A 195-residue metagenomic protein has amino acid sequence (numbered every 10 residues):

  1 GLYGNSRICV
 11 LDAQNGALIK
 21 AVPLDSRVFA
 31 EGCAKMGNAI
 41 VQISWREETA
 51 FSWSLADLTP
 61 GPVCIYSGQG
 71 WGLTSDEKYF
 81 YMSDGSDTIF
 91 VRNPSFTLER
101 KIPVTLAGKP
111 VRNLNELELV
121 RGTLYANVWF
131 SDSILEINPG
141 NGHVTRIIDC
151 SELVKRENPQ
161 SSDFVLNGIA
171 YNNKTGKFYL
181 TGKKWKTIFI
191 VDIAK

Functional and structural regions predicted by a protein language model:
G1-G4, K35, I40-E47, F80-S86 (+2 more regions): Conserved beta-strand positions in repeat-built beta-propeller and related beta-rich domains
G1-V22, F189: Beta-propeller domains
D12-G16, S54-L58, N93-T97, N138-G142 (+1 more regions): Short loop/turn segments that connect beta-strands within beta-propeller blades
G16-S52, L58-G70: Blade-loop segments of beta-propeller domains
A17-P23, T59-C64, R100-K109, R146-I148 (+1 more regions): A short beta-strand motif characteristic of beta-propeller blades
S26-G37, Y66-E77, S83, G108-G122 (+1 more regions): Beta-rich, blade/repeat-based domains predominating in secreted/periplasmic proteins but also intracellular
A50-A107: Hydrophobic, well-structured mid-protein blocks that either form specific transmembrane helices
Y171-K195: Blade-level signature of beta-propeller repeat domains, shared across WD40, Kelch, NHL, RCC1 and BNR/Asp-box propellers
